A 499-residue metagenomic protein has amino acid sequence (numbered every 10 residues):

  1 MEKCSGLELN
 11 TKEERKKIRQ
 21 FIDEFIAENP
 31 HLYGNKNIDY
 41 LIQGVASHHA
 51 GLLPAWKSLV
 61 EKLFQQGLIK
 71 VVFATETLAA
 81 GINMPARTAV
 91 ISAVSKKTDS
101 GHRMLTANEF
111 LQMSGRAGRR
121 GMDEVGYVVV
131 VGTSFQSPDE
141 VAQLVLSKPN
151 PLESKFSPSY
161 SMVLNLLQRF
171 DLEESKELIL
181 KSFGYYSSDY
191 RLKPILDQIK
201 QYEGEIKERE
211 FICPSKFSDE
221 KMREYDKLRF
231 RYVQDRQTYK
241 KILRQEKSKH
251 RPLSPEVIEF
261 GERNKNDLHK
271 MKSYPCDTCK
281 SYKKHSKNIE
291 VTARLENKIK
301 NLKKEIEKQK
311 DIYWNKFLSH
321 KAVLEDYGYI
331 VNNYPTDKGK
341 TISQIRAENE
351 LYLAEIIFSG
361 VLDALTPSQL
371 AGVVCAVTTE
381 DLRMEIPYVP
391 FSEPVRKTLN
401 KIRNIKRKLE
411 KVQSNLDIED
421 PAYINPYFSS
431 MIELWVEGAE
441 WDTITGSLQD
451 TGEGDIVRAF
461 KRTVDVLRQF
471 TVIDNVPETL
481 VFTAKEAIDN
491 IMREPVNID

Functional and structural regions predicted by a protein language model:
M1-V71, M104-T106, K240-R251, P255-P275 (+3 more regions): Conserved C-terminal RecA-like helicase domain
K57, E61, Q65-A93, G115 (+1 more regions): Beta-edge loop/turn motif
M84, T88-T98, R103-L144: Conserved segment of the helicase C-terminal RecA-like domain
Q136-Q309, Y327: Long, largely alpha-helical accessory region at the distal end of helicase-like NTP-driven motors
R223-Y225, V331-G360: Accessory beta->alpha helical hairpin/"wing" motif in late/C-terminal subdomains of nucleic-acid enzymes
K310-D326: Short amphipathic alpha-helical interaction segments
L351-I405: Leucine-rich, amphipathic alpha-helical/linker segments
N415-D499: Long low-complexity, intrinsically disordered regions
